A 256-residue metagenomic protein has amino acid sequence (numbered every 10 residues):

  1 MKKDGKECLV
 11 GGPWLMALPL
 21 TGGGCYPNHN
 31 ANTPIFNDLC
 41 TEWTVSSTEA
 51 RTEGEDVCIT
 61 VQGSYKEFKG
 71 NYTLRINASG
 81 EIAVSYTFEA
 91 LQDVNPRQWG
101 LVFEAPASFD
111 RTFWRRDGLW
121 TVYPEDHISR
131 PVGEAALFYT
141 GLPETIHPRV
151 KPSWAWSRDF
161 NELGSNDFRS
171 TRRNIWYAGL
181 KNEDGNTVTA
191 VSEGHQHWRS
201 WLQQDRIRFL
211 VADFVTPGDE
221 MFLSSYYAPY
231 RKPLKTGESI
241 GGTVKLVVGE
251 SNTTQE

Functional and structural regions predicted by a protein language model:
M1-E256: Beta-strand/loop-rich accessory regions of lumenal/periplasmic or secreted enzymes, predominantly carbohydrate-active
